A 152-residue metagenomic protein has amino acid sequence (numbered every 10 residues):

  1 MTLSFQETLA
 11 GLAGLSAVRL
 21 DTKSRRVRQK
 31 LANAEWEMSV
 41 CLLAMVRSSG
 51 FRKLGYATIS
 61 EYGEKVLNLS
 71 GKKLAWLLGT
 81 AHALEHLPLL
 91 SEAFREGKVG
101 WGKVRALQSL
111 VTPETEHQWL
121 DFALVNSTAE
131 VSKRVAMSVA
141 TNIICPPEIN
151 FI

Functional and structural regions predicted by a protein language model:
M1-I152: Short helix-coil boundary/hinge micro-motifs
